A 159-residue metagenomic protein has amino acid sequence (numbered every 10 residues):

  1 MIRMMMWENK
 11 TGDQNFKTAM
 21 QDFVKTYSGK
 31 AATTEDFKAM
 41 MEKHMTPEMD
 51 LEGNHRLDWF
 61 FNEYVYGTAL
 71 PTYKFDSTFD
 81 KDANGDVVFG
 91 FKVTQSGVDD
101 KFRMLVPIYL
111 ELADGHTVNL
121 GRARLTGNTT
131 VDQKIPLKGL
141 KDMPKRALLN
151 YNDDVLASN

Functional and structural regions predicted by a protein language model:
M1-F91: Amphipathic alpha-helical substructures
T18-D22, D36, M104-I108, G121-A123 (+1 more regions): Composition- and surface-driven signal marking solvent-exposed, interaction-prone regions in large proteins
N54, T68-N150: Beta-strand-rich binding/interaction modules
N150-N159: Short acidic/polar inter-strand loop motif in beta-rich domains
